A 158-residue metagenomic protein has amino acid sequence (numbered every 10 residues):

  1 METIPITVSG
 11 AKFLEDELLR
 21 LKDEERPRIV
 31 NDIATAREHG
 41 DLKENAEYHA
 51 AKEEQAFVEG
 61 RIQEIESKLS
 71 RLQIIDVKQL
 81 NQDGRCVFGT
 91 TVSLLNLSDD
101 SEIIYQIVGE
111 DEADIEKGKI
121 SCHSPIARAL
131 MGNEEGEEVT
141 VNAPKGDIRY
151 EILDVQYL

Functional and structural regions predicted by a protein language model:
M1, D16, R37, K43 (+5 more regions): Residue-level signal for pocket-adjacent positions within structured domains
M1-Q63: N-terminal cationic and glycine-rich segments that engage phosphates or anionic surfaces
K12, K22, K43, K52 (+4 more regions): Context-gated lysine
L18, K22-E25, L69-Q73, E134: Conserved NTP-handling cores and scaffolds of large molecular machines
E59-Q73: Amphipathic alpha-helical coiled-coil segments
I75-Y157: Non-DNA-binding regulatory cores of transcription-related proteins, predominantly C-terminal effector-binding
